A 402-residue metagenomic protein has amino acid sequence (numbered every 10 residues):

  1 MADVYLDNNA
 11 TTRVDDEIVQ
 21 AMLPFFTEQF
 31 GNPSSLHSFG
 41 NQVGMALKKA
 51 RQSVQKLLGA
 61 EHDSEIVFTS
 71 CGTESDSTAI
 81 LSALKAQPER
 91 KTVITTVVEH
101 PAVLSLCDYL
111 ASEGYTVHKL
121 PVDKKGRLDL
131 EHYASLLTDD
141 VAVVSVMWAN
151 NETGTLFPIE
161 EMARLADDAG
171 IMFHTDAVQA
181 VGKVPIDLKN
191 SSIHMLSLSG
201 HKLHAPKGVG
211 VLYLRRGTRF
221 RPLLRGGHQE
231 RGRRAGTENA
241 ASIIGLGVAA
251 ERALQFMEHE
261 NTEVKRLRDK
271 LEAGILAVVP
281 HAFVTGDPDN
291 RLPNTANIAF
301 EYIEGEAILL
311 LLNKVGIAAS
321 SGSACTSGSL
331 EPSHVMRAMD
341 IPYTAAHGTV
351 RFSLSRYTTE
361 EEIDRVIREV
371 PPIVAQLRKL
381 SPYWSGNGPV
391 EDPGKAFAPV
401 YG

Functional and structural regions predicted by a protein language model:
M1-G402: Pyridoxal 5′-phosphate
